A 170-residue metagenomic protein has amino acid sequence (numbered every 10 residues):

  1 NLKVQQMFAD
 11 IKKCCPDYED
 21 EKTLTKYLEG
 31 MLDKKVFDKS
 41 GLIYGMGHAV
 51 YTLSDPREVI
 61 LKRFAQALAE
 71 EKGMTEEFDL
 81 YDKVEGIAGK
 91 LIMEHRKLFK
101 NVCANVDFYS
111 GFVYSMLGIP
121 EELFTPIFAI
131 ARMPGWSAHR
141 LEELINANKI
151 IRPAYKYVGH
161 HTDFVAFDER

Functional and structural regions predicted by a protein language model:
N1-R170: Non-transmembrane, aqueous-exposed alpha-helical and coiled segments at domain scale
